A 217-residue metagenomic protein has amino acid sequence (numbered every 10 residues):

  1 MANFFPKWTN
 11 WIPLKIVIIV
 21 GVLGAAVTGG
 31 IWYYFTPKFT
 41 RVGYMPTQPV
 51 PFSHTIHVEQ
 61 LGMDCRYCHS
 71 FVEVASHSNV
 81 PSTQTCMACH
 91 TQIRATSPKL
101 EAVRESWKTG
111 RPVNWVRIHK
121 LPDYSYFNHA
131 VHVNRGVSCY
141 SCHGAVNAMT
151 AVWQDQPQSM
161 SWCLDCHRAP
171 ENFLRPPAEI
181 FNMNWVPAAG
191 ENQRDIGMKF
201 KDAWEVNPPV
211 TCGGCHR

Functional and structural regions predicted by a protein language model:
M1-N10: N-terminal Lys/Arg-rich, disordered targeting/topogenic segments
K15-W32: Hydrophobic membrane-insertion alpha-helices, especially the h-region of bacterial N-terminal signal peptides
T28-P46: Aromatic-capped interface at the extracytoplasmic side of an N-terminal signal-anchor transmembrane helix
F35, Q48, R111, D123: Glycine-rich, flexible loop/turn motifs
M45-L100, N128-R217: Sequence context surrounding c-type heme c attachment/ligation sites in exported
E101-L121: Carboxylate-rich helix-loop segments that flank metal/cofactor sites and access channels in metalloenzymes
W115-V133: Short, solvent-exposed interaction modules
